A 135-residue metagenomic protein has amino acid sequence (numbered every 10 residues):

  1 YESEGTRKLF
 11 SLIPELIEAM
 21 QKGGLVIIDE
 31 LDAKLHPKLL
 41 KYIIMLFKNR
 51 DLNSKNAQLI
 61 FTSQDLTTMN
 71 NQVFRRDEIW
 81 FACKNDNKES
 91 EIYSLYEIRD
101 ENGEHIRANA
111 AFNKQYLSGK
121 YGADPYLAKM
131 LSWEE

Functional and structural regions predicted by a protein language model:
Y1-I17, L31-P37: Conserved ABC ATPase signature
S3-G5, G24, H36, L40 (+2 more regions): Active-site-proximal structural scaffolding
K8-L9, G24, Q58: Conserved active-site beta-strand-loop modules that form the wall/rim of enzyme catalytic pockets and either contain
L16-G24: Short basic/glycine-enriched coil/helix segment immediately N-terminal to the Walker B
K41, M45-E135: C-terminal lobe/lid and adjacent interdomain/linker elements of RecA-like ASCE P-loop ATPase modules
